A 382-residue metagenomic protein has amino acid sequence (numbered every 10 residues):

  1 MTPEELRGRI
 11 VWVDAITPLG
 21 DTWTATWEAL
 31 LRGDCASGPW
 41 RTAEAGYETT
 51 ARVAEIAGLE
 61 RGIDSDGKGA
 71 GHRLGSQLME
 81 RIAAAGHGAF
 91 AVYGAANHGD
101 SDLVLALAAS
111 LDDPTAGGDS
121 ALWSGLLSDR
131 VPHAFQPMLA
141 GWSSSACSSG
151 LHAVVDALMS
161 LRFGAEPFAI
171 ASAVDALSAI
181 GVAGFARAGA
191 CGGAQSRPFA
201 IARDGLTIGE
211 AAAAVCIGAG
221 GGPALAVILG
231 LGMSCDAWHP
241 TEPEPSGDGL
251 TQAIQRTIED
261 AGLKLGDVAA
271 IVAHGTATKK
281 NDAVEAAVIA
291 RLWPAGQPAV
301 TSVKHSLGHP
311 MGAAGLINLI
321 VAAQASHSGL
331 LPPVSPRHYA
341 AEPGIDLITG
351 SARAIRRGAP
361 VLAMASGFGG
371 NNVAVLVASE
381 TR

Functional and structural regions predicted by a protein language model:
T2-E5, G38-R73, G99-L158, A165 (+4 more regions): Conserved catalytic cysteine-centered active-site region of acyl-thioester-dependent Claisen-condensing enzymes
T2-P3, A83-A95, A108-A116, R130-A140 (+7 more regions): Structural signature of cysteine-dependent C-C bond-forming condensing enzymes
E5-T17, W23-T24, E28-A57, Q195-L263 (+1 more regions): Condensing-enzyme catalytic core mediating Claisen C-C bond formation in acyl metabolism
P18, S101, A179-I180, D236-W238 (+3 more regions): Short acidic/glycine-rich loop or secondary-structure boundary segments that cap or lie
T22-T26, A70-L78, W123, L127 (+12 more regions): General structural feature for long, well-ordered alpha-helical segments within catalytic domains of soluble enzymes
F168, A173-S178: Glycine-rich anion/phosphate-binding loop at the beta-strand->alpha-helix junction
V215-I217, V375-A378: Conserved hydrophobic/aromatic positions in well-ordered beta-strands
H274: Glycine-centered flexible beta-alpha turn that most often forms the glycine-rich phosphate-binding loop
